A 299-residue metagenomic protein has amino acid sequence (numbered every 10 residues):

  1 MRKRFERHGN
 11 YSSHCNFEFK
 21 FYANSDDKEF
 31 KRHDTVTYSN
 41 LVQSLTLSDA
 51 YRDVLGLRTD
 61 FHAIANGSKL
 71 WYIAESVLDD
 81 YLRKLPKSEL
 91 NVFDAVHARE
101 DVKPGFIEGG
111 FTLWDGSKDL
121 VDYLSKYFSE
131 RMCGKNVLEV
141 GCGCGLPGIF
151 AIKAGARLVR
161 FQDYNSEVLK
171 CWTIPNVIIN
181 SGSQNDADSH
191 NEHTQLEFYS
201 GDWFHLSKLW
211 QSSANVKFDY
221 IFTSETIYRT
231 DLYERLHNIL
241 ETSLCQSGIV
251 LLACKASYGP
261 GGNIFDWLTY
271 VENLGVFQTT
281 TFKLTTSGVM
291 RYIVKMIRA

Functional and structural regions predicted by a protein language model:
M1-A299: S-adenosylmethionine-dependent methyltransferases
